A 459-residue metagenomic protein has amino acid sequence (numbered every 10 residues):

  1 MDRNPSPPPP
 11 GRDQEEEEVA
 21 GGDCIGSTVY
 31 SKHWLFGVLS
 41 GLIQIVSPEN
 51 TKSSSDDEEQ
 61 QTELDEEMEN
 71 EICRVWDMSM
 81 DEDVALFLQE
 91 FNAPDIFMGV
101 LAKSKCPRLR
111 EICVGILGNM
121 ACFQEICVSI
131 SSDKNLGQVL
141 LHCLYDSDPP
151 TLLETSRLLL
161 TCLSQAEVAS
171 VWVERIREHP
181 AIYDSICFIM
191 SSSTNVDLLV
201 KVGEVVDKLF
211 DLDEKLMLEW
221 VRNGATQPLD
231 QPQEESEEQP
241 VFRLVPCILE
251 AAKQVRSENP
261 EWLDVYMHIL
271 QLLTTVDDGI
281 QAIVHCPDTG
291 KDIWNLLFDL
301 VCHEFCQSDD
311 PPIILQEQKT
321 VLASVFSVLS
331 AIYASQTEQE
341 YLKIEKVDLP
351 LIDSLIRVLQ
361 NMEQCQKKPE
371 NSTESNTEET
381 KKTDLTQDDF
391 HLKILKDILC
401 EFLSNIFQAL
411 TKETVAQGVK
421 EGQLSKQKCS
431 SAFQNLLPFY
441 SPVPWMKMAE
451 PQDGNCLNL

Functional and structural regions predicted by a protein language model:
M1-T62, E66-V84, A93-I126, S131-L459: Extended alpha-helical scaffold regions
Q89-E90: Extended intrinsically disordered, low-complexity coil regions enriched in Ser, Thr, Gly, Ala and often Pro
